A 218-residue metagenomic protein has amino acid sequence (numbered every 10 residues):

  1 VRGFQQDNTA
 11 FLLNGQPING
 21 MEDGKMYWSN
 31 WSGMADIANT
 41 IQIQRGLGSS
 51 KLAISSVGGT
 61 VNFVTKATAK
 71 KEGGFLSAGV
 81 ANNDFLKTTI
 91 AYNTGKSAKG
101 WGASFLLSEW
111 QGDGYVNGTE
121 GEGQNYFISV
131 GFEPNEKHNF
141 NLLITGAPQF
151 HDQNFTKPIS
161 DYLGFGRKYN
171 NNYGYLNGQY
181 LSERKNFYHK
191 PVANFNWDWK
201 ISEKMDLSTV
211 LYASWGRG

Functional and structural regions predicted by a protein language model:
A10-L12, G73-S77, G102-L106, S129 (+3 more regions): Residue-level detector of the transmembrane beta-barrel scaffold of outer-membrane proteins
L12, W28-S32, I41-I43, S55-S77 (+1 more regions): N-terminal periplasmic accessory domains that precede and gate Gram-negative outer-membrane beta-barrel machines
P17-R45, V64, K168: Short acidic/polar hinge/loop motifs at secondary-structure boundaries that mediate gating or recognition
D23-G24, I43-Q44, E72-F75, E109-D113 (+2 more regions): Extracytoplasmic loops and strand-loop junctions of Gram-negative outer membrane beta-barrel proteins
G48-L52, S77-V80, Y115-N117, Y180-R184: Outer-membrane beta-barrel domain signature
V80-Q111, V116-N154, Y188, A193-I201: Transmembrane beta-barrel wall of Gram-negative outer-membrane proteins
N117-T119, F140-N177, G218: Outer-membrane beta-barrel and related beta-rich outer-membrane complex signature in Gram-negative bacteria
Q179-G218: Outer-membrane beta-barrel transmembrane strands
